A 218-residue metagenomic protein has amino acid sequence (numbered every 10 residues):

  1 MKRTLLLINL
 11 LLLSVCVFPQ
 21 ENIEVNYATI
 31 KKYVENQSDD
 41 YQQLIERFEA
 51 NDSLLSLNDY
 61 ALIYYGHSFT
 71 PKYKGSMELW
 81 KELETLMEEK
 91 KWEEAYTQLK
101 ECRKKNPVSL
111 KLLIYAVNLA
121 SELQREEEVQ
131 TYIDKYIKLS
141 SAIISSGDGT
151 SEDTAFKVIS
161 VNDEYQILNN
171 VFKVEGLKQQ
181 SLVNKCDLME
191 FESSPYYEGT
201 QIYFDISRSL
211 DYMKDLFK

Functional and structural regions predicted by a protein language model:
M1-E24: Bacterial Sec-dependent N-terminal signal peptides
Q20-E93, I143, T154-K218: N-terminal alpha-helical interaction modules that lie
Y41-L44, A95-Y96, E128-Y132: Solenoid-repeat scaffolds in large eukaryotic assemblies
L79, L113-A116: TPR repeat positional signature
K100-K104, K138: Conserved structural position within tetratricopeptide repeats
L110-K111, K138-S151: Boundary/linker segments of alpha-helical solenoid repeat arrays
S121-I144: TPR/TPR-like (Sel1-like) alpha-helical repeat modules
